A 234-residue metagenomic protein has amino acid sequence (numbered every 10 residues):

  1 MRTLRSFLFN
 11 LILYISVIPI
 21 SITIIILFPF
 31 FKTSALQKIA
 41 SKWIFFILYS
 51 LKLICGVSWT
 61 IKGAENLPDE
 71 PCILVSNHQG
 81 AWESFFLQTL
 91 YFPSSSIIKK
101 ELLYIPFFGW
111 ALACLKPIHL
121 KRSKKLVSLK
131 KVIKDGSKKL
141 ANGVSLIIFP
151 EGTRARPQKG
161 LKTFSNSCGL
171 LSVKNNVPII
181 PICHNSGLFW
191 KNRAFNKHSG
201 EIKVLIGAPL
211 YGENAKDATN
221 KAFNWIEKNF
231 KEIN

Functional and structural regions predicted by a protein language model:
M1-T60, W110-C114: A transmembrane-helix-recognition feature enriched in membrane-embedded lipid enzymes and envelope glyco-/phospholipid
L4, K130-N234: Non-catalytic C-terminal accessory region of glycerolipid acyltransferases and related lyso-lipid remodeling enzymes
I24-S41, I54, D69-K125: Catalytic core of membrane glycerolipid acyltransferases/transacylases, capturing the structured, soluble-facing
L53-K62, S128-K130, N185-L188: Short gly/ser/thr-rich secondary-structure transition/capping motifs
V57, P117, V177: Short glycine/serine/threonine/alanine-rich loop segments
I61, I118-K121, G212: Short acidic-hydrophobic, aromatic-tinged amphipathic segments that line or gate anion-handling sites
G63-L67: Glycine-rich helix-loop-beta junction characteristic of Rossmann-like nucleotide cofactor-binding loops
